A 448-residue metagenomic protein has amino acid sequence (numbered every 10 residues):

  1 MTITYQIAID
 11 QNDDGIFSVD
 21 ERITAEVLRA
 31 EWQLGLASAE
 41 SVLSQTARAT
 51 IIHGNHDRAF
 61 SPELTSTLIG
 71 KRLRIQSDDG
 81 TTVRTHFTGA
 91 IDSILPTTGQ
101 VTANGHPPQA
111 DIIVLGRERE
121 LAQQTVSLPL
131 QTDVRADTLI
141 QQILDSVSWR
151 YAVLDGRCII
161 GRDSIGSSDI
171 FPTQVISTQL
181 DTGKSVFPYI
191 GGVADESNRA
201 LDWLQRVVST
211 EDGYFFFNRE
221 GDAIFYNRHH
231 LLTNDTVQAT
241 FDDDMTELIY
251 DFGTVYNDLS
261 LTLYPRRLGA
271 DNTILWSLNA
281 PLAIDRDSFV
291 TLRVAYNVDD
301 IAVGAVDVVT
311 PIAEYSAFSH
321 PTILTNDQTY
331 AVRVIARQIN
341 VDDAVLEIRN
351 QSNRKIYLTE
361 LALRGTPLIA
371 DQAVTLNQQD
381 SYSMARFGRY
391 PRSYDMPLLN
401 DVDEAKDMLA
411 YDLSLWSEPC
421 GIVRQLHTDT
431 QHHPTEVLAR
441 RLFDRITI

Functional and structural regions predicted by a protein language model:
M1-E31, Q238: Polar/acidic, low-complexity leader/linker segments enriched in S/T/G and N/D
T2-I7, D14-I16, A37-R48, H53-Q174 (+4 more regions): Surface-exposed cap/loop segments at beta↔alpha junctions
I9-D13, S77-T82, L263-R267, Y315 (+2 more regions): Short acidic, glycine-rich loop/turn motifs
E21-L34, E40-V42, F215-F216, V332-I339: Short, exposed beta-strand/loop patches in secreted or surface proteins that constitute
A47-G54, I112, A223-Y226, A344-I348 (+1 more regions): Generic recognition of long tandem-repeat/solenoid scaffolds
T65-D78, S316-T322, T435-I448: Short coil-to-beta transition motif at edge beta-strands of beta-rich domains
V83, Q100-G253, A270, N297-D342 (+1 more regions): Charged- and aromatic-enriched interaction segments used to assemble and dock large macromolecular complexes
D251-L442: Charged, gly/pro-rich, cysteine-poor intrinsically disordered low-complexity regions
